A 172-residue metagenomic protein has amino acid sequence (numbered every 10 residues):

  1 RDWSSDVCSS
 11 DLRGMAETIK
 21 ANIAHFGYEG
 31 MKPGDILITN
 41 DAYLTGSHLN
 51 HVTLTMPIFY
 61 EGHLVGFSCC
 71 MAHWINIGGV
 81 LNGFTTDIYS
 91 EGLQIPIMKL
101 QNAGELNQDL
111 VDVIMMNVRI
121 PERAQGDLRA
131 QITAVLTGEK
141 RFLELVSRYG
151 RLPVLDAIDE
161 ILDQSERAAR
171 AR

Functional and structural regions predicted by a protein language model:
R1, D35-N40, F59-F67: Structural alpha/beta core scaffold segments of enzyme domains
D2-S9: Short, small-residue-biased leader/transition segments that mark boundaries at the very start of proteins
C8, D41-Y43, C70-H73: An acidic- and aromatic-residue-enriched active-site/binding cleft used to recognize and process polar
S10-I23, I75-T85: A short, polar/charged loop-to-alpha-helix boundary motif
M15-P57: Conserved mixed alpha/beta core segments that line enzyme active sites in large multi-domain catalysts
P33-D35, G126-A130, S147, L155-I158: Short coil/turn segments at secondary-structure boundaries
E61-L143: Mobile "lid/hinge" segments at catalytic clefts and subdomain interfaces of large enzymes
L136, K140-R172: Accessory "access/gating" subregions that flank catalytic or transport cores
